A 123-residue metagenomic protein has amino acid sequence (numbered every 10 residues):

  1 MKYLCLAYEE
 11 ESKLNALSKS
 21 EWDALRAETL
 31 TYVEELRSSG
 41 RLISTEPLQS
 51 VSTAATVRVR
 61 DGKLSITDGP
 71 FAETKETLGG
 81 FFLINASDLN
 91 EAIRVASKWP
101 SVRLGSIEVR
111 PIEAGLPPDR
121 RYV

Functional and structural regions predicted by a protein language model:
M1-V123: Conserved, structured core segments of small domains
